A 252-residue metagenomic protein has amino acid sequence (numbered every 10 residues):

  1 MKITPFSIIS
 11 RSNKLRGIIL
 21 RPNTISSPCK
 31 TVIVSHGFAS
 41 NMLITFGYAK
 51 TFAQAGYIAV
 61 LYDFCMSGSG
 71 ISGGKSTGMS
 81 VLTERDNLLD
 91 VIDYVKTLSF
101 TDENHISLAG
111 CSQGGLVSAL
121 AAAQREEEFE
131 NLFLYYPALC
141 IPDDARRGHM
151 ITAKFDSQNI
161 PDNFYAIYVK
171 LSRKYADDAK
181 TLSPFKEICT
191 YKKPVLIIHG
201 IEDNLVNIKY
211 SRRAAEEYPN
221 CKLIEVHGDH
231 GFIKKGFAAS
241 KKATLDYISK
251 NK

Functional and structural regions predicted by a protein language model:
M1-I25: N-terminal cap/lid segment of alpha/beta-hydrolase-fold proteins
F38-T51: The serine-hydrolase catalytic nucleophile loop
A49-G73: Conserved alpha/beta-hydrolase
G68-D102: Catalytic nucleophile-loop/oxyanion-hole region of alpha/beta-hydrolase and closely related hydrolase-like folds
Q124-L171: Hydrolase active-site cap/lid region
Y191, I197-H199, D203: Short beta-strand/loop motif that positions the catalytic acidic residue of the alpha/beta-hydrolase fold
N204-Y210: Conserved alpha/beta-hydrolase "acid-adjacent" motif
G228-K241: Catalytic histidine-centered segment of alpha/beta-hydrolase-like enzymes
